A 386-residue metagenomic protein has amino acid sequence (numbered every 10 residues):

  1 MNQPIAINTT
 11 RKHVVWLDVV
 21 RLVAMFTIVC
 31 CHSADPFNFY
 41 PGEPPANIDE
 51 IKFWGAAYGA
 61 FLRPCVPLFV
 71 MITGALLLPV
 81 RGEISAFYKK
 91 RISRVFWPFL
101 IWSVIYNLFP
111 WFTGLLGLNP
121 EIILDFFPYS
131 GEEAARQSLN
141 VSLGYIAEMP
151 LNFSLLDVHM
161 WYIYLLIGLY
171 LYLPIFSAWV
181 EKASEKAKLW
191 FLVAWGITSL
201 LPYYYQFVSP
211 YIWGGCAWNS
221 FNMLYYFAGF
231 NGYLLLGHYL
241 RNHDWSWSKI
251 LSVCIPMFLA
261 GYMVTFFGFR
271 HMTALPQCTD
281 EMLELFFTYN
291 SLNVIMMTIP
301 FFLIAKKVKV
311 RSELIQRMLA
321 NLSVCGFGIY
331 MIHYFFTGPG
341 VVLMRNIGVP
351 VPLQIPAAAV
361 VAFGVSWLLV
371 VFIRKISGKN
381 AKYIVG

Functional and structural regions predicted by a protein language model:
M1-G386: Alpha-helical transmembrane segments and their immediate juxtamembrane cytosolic regions
